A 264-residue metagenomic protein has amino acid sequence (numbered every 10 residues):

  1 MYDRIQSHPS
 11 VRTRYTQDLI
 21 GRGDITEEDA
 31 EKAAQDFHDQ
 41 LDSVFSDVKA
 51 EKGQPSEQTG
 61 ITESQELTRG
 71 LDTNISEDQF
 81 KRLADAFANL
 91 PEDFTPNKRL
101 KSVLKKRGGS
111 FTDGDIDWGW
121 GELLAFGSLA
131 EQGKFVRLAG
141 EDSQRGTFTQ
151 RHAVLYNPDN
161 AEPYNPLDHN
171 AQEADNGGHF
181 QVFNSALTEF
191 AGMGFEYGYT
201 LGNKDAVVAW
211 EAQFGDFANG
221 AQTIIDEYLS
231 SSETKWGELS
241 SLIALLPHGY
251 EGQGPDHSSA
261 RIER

Functional and structural regions predicted by a protein language model:
M1-R264: Flexible, glycine-rich loop/tail regions that form catalytic "lids" or insertion modules at the edges of active sites
